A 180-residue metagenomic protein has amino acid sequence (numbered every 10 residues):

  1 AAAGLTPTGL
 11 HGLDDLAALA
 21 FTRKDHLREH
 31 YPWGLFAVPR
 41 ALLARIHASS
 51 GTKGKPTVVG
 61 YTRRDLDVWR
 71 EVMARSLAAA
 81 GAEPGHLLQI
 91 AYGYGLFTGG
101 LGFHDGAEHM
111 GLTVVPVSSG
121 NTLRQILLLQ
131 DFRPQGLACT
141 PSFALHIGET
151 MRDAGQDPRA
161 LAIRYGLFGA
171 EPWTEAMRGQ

Functional and structural regions predicted by a protein language model:
A1-A48, K53-E71, R75-A79, E83-P84 (+1 more regions): Nucleotide 5′-phosphate-binding alpha/beta core
A3, T8, G100-Q180: Conserved adenylate-forming
P32-W33, G60, I90-A91, G111-T113 (+1 more regions): Short, contiguous strand/loop micro-motifs
F36-A37, R64, G93-Y94, P116 (+1 more regions): Residue-level marker of alpha-helix boundaries and capping positions
S49-T52, L88, L137, G166: Conserved S/T- and glycine-rich ATP-binding loop of Class I adenylate-forming
T52-K55, Y94, G100-L101, E171: Gly/Ser/Thr-rich helix-start
L66, G93-L96, S142-F143: Short glycine-enriched loops at secondary-structure junctions
A78-V114: Conserved AMP-binding loop of ANL adenylate-forming enzymes
